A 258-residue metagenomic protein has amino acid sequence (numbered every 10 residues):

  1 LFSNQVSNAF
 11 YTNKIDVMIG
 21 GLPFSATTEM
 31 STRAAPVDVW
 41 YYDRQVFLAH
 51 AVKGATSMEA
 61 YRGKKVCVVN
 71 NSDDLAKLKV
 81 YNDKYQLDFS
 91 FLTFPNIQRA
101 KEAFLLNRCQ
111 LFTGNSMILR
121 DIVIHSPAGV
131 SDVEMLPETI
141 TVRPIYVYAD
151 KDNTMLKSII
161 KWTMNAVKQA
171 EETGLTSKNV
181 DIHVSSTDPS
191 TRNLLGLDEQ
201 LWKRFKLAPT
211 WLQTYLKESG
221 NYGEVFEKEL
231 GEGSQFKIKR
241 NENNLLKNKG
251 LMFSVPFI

Functional and structural regions predicted by a protein language model:
L1-A60, S116-T141, F253-P256: Acidic, polar ligand-binding/catalytic clefts
L1-N8, F91-A103: Short helix-initiation/N-cap motifs at beta->coil->alpha
F10-Y11, F47, Y61, A103-L105 (+2 more regions): Hydrophobic residues within well-ordered alpha-helices
Y11, I15, V52, K79-K84 (+4 more regions): Sec-exported extracytoplasmic/periplasmic mature domains
P23, D43-R99: Bilobed "Venus flytrap"/periplasmic-binding protein-like clamshell domains and structurally analogous long
A51-A55, E59, K64-K65, N70-D73 (+3 more regions): Extended ligand-binding regions for polar small-molecule ligands
P95-D132, V147: Extracellular/periplasmic bilobed ligand-binding domains
T191-I258: C-terminal functional modules
